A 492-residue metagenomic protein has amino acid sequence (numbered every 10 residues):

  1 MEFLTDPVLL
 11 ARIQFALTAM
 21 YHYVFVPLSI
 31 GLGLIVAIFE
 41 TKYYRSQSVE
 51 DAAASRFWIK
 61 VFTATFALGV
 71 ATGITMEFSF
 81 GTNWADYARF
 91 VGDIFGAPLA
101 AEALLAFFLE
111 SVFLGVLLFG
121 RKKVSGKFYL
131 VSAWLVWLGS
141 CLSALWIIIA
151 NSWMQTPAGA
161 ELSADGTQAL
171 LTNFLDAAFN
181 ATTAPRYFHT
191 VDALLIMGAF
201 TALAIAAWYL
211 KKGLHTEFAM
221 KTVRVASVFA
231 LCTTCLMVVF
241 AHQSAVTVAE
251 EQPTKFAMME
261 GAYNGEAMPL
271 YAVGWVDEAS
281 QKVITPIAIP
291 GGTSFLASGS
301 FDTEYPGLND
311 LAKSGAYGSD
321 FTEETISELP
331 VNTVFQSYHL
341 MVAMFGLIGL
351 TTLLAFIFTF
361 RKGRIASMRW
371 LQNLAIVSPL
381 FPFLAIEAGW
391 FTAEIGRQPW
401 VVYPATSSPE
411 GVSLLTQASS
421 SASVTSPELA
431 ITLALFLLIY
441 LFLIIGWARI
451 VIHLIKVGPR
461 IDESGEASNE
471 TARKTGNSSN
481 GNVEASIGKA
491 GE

Functional and structural regions predicted by a protein language model:
M1-E492: Polytopic transmembrane helical bundles with strong interfacial aromatic enrichment
